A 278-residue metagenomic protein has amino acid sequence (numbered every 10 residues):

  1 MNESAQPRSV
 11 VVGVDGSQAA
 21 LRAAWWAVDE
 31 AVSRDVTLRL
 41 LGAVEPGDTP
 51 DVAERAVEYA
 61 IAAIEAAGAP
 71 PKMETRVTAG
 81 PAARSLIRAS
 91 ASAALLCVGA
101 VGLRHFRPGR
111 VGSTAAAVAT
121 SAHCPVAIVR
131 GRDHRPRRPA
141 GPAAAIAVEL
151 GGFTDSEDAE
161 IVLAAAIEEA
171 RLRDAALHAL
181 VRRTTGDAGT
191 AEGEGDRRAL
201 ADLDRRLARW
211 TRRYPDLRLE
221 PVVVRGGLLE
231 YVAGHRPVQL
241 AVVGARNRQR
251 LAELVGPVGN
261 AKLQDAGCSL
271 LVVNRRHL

Functional and structural regions predicted by a protein language model:
M1-A5, A19, E65-L96, L103 (+2 more regions): Structural beta-alpha unit
M1-E3, T114-R137, E194-R198: Extended, non-globular alpha-helical segments
N2-D51, A69, A143-G193, L207 (+2 more regions): Small/aliphatic-rich secondary-structure junction motif
E30, L38, M73, S85-R88 (+2 more regions): Acidic (E/D-rich), amphipathic helical modules within compact regulatory domains
P50-I61, D196-L207: Short, surface-exposed alpha-helical segments at coil->helix boundaries
C97-A100, V126-R132, L271-N274: Short beta-strand elements of ligand-binding domains
V98-A117, S121, R137-A143, V243-A266 (+1 more regions): Glycine-rich, Arg-bearing micro-motifs that act as flexible, cationic patches
R138-P139, A188-G193, Y231-G234: Short, well-ordered secondary-structure micro-motifs
